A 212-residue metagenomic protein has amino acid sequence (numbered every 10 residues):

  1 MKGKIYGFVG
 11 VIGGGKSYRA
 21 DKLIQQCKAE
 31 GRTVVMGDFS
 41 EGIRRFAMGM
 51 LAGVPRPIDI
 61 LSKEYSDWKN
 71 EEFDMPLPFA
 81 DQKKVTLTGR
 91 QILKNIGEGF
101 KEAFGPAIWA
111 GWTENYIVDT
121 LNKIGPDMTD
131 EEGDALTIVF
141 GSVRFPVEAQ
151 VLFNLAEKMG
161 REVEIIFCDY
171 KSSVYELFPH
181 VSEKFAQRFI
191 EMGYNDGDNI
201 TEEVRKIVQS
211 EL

Functional and structural regions predicted by a protein language model:
Y6-F8, F140: Hydrophobic anchor at the beta1->P-loop junction of P-loop NTPases
V11: P-loop (Walker A) phosphate-binding loop of NTP-binding proteins
K16: Conserved lysine of the Walker
R19: Hydrophobic positions on the alpha1 helix immediately C-terminal to the Walker A/P-loop
Q25-V35: Post-Walker A helix-loop "phosphate-sensing" segment adjacent to the P-loop in P-loop NTPases
E41-I138: ATP-dependent small-molecule kinase phosphotransfer cores that center on conserved nucleotide phosphate-binding segments
W112-E183: ATP-dependent NMP and nucleoside kinases share a basic, alpha-helical "lid"
S142, F185-N199: Phosphate-binding beta-loop-alpha motif at adenosine-nucleotide cofactor sites
